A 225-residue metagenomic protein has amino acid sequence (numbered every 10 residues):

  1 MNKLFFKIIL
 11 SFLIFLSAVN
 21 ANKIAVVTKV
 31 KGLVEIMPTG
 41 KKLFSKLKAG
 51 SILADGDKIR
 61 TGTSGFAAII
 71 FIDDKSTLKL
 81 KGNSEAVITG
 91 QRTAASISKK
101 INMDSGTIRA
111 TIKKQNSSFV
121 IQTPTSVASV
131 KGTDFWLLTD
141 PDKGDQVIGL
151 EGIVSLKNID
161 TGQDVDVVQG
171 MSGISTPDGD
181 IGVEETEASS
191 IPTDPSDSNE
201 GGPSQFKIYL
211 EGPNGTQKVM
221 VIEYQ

Functional and structural regions predicted by a protein language model:
N2-L16, N20-K23, L43-A49, G62 (+5 more regions): C-terminal interaction modules
N22-K41, G62-F66, G82-S84, I88-Q91 (+4 more regions): Glycine- and acidic-residue-biased ligand/ion/polar-headgroup-sensing regions
I24, D55-G56: Short coil/turn motif common to extracellular beta-sandwich-like domains
D57-T61: A short, solvent-exposed beta-strand micro-motif common in secreted/extracellular proteins
V127: Active-site-proximal inter-transmembrane loops
